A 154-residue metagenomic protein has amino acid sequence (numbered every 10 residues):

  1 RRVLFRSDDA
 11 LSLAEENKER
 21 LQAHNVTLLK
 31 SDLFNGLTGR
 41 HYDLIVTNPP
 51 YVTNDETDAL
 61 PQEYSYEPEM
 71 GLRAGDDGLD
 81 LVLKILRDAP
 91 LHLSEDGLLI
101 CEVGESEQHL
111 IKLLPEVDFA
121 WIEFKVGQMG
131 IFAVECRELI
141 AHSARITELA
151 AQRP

Functional and structural regions predicted by a protein language model:
R1-A59: Conserved SAM/SAH cofactor-binding pocket of Class I
D8-D9, M70, Q108: Glycine-centered loop/turn positions within well-structured domains that cap or flank conserved ligand/cofactor-binding
T27-L29, M70, A120: Structural signal for short hydrophobic segments within the conserved structured cores of catalytic domains across
K30, Y66, K112: Phosphate-coordinating loops and pocket residues in cytosolic domains that bind phosphorylated ligands
P50-L81: Mobile active-site "lid"/loop adjacent to the S-adenosyl-L-methionine
D76-H142: Conserved Class I SAM-dependent methyltransferase catalytic core
E138-P154: Flexible, glycine-/basic-rich loop-and-beta segments that form/coincide with the SAM-dependent methyltransferase
